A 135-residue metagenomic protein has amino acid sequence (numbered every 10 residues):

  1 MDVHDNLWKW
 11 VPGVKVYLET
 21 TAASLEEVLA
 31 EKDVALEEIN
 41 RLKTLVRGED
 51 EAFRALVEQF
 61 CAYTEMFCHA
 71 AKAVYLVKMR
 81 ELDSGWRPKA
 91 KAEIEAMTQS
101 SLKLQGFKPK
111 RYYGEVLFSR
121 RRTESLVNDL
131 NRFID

Functional and structural regions predicted by a protein language model:
M1-D135: Substrate-binding groove of N-acetylhexosamine-processing glycoside hydrolases
